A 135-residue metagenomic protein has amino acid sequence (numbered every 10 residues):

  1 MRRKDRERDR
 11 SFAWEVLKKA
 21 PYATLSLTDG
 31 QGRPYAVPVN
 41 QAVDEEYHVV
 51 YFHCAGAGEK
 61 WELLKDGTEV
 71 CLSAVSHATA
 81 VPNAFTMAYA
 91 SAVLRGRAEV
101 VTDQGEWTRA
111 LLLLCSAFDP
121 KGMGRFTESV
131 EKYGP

Functional and structural regions predicted by a protein language model:
M1-K4, P82-P135: Charged, gly/pro-rich active-site loop segments
M1-T24, G122: Short, basic/aromatic recognition patches
D5, W14, V50, E59-E62 (+1 more regions): Anion-coordinating catalytic cores for phosphoryl-, nucleotidyl-, and glycosidic chemistry
R10, A57-G58: Structural motif corresponding to alpha-helix initiation and N-cap regions
L17, L63-L64, L114: A generic structural signal for nonpolar/aromatic side chains embedded in well-ordered alpha-helices
A20-G56, L72: Short beta-strand segments
P34-A36, L64-K65, F85-T86: Short glycine/proline-enriched turns and hinge-like loops at secondary-structure junctions
C54-G56, K65-T79, M87-E99: Active-site-adjacent structural patch at catalytic or cofactor/ligand-binding sites
